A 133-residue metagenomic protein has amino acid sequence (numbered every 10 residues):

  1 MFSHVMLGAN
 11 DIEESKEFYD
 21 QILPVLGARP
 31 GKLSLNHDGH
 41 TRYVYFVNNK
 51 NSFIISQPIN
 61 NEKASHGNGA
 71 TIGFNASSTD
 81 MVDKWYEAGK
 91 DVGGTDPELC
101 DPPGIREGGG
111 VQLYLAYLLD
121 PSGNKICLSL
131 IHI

Functional and structural regions predicted by a protein language model:
M1-S3: Extreme N-terminal starter segment of soluble prokaryotic enzymes
G8-S52: Core segments of cupin and vicinal oxygen chelate
N10-E14, I72-P121: Vicinal oxygen chelate
Q21-V25, A88-D91, N124: A generic structural signal for well-ordered alpha-helical segments enriched in polar/charged residues
P30, F53-I55, D80, C100 (+1 more regions): Long, contiguous binding/interaction regions
S34-N36, N60, P102-G108: Short, solvent-exposed loop/turn elements at beta->coil junctions and helix N-caps that rim active or binding pockets
T41-K84, D91: Long, continuous compositionally biased terminal/linker segments
I131-I133: Conserved small/polar residues in nucleotide/adenosyl-binding loops
